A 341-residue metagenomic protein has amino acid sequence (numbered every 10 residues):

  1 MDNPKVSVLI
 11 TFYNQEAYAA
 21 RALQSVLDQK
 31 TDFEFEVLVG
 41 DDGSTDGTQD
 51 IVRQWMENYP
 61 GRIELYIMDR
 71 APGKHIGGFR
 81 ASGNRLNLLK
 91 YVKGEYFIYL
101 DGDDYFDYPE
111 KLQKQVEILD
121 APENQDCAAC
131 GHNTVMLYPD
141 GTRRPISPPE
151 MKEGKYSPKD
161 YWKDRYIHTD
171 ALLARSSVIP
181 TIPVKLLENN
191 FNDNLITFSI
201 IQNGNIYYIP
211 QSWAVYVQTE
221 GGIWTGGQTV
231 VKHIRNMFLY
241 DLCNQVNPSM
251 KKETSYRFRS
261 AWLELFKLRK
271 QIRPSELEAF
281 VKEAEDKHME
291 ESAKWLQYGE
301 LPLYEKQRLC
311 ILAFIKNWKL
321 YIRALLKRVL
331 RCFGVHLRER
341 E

Functional and structural regions predicted by a protein language model:
P4-S7, E36, L195: Cell-envelope/extracellular polymer assembly enzymes that use nucleotide-activated donors
Q15-D28: Short, well-formed alpha-helical segments that are part of the catalytic scaffolds of diverse glycosyltransferases
L27-P72: Acidic donor-binding segment of Leloir-type glycosyltransferases
P60-I63, I67-K90, K111-I179, Q228: Flexible acidic/His/Gly-enriched loops in nucleotide-sugar-dependent glycosyltransferase catalytic domains
K90, H132, E150-V231, R235-N236: Conserved nucleotide-sugar donor-binding catalytic segment
F97: Short aromatic/hydrophobic "clamp" motif used to bind/position activated sugar donors
Y216-E220, T225-K252, R273-E291: Catalytic core of nucleotide-sugar-dependent glycosyltransferases
L268-E341: Membrane-interface aromatic/basic loop that binds lipid-linked glycans or pyrophosphate carriers, typified by
